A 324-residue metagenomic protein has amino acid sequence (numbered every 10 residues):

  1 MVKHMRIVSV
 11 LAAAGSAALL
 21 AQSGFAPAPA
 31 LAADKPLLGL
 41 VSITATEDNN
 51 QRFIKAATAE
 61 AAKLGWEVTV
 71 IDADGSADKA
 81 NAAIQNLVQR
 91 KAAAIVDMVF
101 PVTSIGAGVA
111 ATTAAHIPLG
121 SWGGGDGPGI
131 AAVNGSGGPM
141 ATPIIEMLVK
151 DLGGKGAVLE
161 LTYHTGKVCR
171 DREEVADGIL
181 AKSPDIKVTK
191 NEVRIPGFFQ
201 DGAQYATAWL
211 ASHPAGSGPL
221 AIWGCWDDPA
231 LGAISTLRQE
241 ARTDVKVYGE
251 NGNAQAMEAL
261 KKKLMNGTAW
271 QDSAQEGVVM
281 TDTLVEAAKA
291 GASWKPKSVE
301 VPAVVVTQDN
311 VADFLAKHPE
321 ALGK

Functional and structural regions predicted by a protein language model:
M1-L37, A111-I117, D313, A321-K324: Short, low-complexity disordered leader/linker segments with a strong preference for bacterial N-terminal type II
D34-P36, I179-S183, D272-K324: Hinge/cleft segment of the Venus flytrap/periplasmic-binding protein
P36-E60, L64, T69-A82, D97-V102 (+2 more regions): Extracytoplasmic "Venus flytrap"
N49-L64, M140-I144, V168-V188, D201-Y205 (+3 more regions): Short, solvent-exposed amphipathic alpha-helices that sit in or adjacent to ligand/effector-binding or catalytic
A62-A73, G129, A157-T162, D177-F199: Short beta-strand elements in bilobed, periplasmic/extracellular small-molecule ligand-binding domains
A80, A132-V158, R170-V175, F199-A206 (+2 more regions): Hydrophobic alpha-helical segments within soluble ligand-binding/sensing domains
I95-T113, A176, I195-A259: Hydrophobic alpha-helical
V102-P143, M147-D151, A157, N253-K261 (+2 more regions): Flexible loop/hinge segments that line or gate small-molecule binding clefts
